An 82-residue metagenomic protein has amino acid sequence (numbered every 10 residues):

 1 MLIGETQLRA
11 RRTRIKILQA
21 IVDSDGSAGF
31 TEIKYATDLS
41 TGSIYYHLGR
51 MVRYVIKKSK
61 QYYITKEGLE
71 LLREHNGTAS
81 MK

Functional and structural regions predicted by a protein language model:
M1-I17, T41: Short alpha-helical segments that sit at the start of domains
L2, G68-K82: Conserved segment of winged-helix/HTH DNA-binding domains
L18-I21, L48: Hydrophobic structural patches
V22-D25, K58: Short helix-capping/hinge SLiMs at alpha-helix to coil transitions
G26-A36: Short acidic, hydrophobic short linear motifs in intrinsically disordered regions
D38-R50: Short amphipathic alpha-helical interaction segments
V52-Q61: A short, conserved structural fragment
Q61-E67: Short, basic, alpha-helical segments at the C-terminal edge of helix-turn-helix-like DNA-binding modules
